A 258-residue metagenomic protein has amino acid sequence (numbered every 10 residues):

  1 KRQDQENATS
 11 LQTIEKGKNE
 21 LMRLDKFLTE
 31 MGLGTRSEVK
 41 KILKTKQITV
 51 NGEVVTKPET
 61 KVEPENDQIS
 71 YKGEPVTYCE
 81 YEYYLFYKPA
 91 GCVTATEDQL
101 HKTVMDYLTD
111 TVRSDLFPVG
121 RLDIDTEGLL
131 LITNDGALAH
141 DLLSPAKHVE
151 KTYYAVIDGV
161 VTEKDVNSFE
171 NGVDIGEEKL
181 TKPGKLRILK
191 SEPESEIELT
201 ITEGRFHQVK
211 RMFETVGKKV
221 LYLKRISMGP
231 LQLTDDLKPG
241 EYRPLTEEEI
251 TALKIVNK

Functional and structural regions predicted by a protein language model:
K1-A8, K57, I250: Short intrinsically disordered, low-complexity coil segments enriched in acidic
R2, T9-L21: Short, Lys/Arg-enriched N-terminal segments with co-localized hydrophobic residues within the first ~10-30 amino acids
K18-K258: Basic, flexible Lys/Arg- and Gly-enriched helix-loop patches that mediate nucleic-acid binding at interfaces with rRNA
